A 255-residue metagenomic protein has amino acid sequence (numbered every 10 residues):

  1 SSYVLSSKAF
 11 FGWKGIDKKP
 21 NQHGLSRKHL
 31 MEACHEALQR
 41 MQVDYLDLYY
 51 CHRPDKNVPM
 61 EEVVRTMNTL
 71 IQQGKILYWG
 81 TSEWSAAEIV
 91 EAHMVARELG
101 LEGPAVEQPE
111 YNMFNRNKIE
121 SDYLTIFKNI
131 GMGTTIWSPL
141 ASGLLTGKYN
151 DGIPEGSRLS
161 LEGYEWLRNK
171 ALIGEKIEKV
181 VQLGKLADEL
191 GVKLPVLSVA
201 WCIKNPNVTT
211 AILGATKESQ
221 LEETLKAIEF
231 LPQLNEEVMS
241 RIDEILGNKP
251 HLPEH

Functional and structural regions predicted by a protein language model:
S1, A33-Q39, Y123-G131: Short amphipathic alpha-helices and their capping/turn segments at secondary-structure boundaries
S1-K14, E107-Y111: A short, structured active-site edge motif that brings together acidic residues
S1-V4, D44, Q72: N-terminal binding-site loop/beta-alpha segment at the start of enzyme catalytic domains that lines or forms
S6-N21, Y45-Y50: N-terminal small/glycine-rich loop or linker at the start of catalytic domains across soluble metabolic enzymes
I16-M31, H52-V58: Active-site mouth loops of central-metabolism enzymes
G24-M41, I89-M94: Short, acidic/polar
L38-P59: Active-site groove signature of glycoside hydrolases
M60-L246: Beta/alpha (TIM)-barrel catalytic core signal, keyed to glycine-rich beta->alpha loops juxtaposed to Asp/Glu that bind
